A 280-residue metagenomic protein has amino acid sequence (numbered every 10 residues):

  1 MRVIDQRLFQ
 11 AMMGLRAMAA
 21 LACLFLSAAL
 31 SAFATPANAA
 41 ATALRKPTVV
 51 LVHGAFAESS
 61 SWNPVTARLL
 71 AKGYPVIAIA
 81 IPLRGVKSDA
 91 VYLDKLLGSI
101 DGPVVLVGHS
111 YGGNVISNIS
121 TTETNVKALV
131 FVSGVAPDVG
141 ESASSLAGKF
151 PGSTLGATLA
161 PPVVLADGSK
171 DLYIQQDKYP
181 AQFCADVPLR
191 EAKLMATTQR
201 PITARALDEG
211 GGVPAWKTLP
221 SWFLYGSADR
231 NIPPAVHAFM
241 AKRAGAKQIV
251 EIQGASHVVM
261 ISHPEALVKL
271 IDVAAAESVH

Functional and structural regions predicted by a protein language model:
L44-V86, V104: Conserved HGGG/HGGXW glycine-rich cap/lid loop of the alpha/beta-hydrolase fold
A71, P75-V105, N118-E123, A143-G148: Active-site loop/oxyanion-hole signature of alpha/beta-hydrolase fold enzymes
V107-G108, G112, I116: Gly/Ala-rich beta-loop-alpha elbow adjacent to hydrolase catalytic centers
N125-V126, V130-D167, T203: Flexible "cap/lid" loop of the alpha/beta hydrolase fold
G168-A215: Conserved alpha/beta-hydrolase catalytic His-Asp/Glu region
R200-A244, Q248-G254, V259-M260: Conserved serine/cysteine hydrolase catalytic core
V250-H280: Catalytic active-site module of serine/aspartate enzymes centered on a nucleophile-bearing elbow/loop
